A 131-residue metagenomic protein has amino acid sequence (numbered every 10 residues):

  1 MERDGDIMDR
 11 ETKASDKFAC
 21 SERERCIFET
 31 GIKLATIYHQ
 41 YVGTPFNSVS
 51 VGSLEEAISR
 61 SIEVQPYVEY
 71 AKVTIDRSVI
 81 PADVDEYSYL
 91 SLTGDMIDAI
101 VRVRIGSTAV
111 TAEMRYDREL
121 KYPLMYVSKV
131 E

Functional and structural regions predicted by a protein language model:
E2-E131: Short beta-strand/helix segments in adaptor/scaffold domains that form protein-protein interfaces within large
